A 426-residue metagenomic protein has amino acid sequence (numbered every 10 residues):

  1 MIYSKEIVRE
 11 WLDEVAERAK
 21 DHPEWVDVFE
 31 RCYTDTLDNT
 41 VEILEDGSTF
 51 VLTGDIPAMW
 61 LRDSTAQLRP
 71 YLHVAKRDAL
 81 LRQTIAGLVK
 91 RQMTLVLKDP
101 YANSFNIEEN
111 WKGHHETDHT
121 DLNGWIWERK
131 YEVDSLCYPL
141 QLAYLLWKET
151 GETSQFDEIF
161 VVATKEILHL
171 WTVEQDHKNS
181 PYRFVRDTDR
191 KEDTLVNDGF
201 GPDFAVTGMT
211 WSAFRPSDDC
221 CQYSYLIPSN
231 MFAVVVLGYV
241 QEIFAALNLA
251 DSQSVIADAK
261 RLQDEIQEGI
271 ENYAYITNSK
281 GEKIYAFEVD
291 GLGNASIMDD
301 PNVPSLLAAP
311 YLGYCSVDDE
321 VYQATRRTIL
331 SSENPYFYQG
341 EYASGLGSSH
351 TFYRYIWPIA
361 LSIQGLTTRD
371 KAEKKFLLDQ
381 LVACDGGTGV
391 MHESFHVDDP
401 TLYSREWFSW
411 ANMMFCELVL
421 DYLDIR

Functional and structural regions predicted by a protein language model:
M1-R62: Low-complexity, Ser/Thr/Pro/Gly-enriched N-terminal "stalk/linker" regions
I7-D21, A66-A79, Y138-T153, M231-D251 (+3 more regions): Well-ordered alpha-helical scaffold segments within catalytic/enzyme domains
V28, C32, A79-L95, E152-T172 (+4 more regions): Extended, well-ordered alpha-helical scaffold segments
T36-D46, N110-H119, D203-R215, Y336 (+1 more regions): Active-site-adjacent bridging/hinge elements
P57-I85, V89-K191, S409-I425: Aromatic-rich carbohydrate-recognition surfaces in CAZymes
L61, L97-S104, E108, T120 (+3 more regions): Extended ligand-binding clefts on enzyme/binding-domain cores
D118-G124, R129-E132, S296-S316, R354-R426: C-terminal capping/lid segments that line or modulate ligand- or cofactor-binding pockets
N123-K130, D134, Q155-E158, C220-S224 (+4 more regions): Alpha-helix capping and helix-loop boundary segments enriched in small/acidic/polar residues
